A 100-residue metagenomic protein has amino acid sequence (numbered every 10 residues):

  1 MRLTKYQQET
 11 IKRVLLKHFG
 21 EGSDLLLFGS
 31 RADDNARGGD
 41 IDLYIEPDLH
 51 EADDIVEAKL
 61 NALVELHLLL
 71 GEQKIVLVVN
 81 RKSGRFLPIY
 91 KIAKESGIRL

Functional and structural regions predicted by a protein language model:
M1-L26, A32-G38, P47-L100: Catalytic core of pol beta-like nucleotidyltransferases
D42-Y44: Short, well-ordered beta-strand segments
